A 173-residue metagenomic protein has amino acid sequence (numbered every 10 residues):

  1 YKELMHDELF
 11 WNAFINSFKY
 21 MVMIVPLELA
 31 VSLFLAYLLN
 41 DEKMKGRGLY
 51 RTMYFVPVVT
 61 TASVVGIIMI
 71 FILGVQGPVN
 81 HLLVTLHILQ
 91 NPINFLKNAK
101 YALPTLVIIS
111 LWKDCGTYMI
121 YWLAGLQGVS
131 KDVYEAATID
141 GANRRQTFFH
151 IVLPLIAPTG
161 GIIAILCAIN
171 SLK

Functional and structural regions predicted by a protein language model:
K2-K173: A structural signal for multi-pass alpha-helical bundles of membrane permease subunits that mediate small-molecule
